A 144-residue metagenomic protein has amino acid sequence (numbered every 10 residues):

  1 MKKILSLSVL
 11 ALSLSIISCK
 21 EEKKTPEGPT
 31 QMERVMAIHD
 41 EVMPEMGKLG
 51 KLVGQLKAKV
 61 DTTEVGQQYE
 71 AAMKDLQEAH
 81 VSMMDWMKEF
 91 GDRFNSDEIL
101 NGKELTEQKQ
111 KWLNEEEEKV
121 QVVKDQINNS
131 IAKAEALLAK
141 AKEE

Functional and structural regions predicted by a protein language model:
L5-S13: Sec-dependent N-terminal signal peptides
S15-S18: C-terminal motif of bacterial Sec signal peptides marking the signal peptidase cleavage site
K20-G66: Immediate post-signal-peptide N-terminus of mature secreted/exported proteins
I38, V42, M46, L105-E144: C-terminal amphipathic alpha-helix
V42, M46-L49, V53, L76 (+6 more regions): Long amphipathic alpha-helices with heptad-repeat character, especially coiled-coil-forming segments used
V53-E64, F90, F94-D97, N101 (+2 more regions): Secondary-structure edge/capping motif, primarily at the C-terminal ends of alpha-helices and the immediately following
Y69-V120: Long, amphipathic, charge-rich alpha-helical segments that form helical bundles/coiled-coils
